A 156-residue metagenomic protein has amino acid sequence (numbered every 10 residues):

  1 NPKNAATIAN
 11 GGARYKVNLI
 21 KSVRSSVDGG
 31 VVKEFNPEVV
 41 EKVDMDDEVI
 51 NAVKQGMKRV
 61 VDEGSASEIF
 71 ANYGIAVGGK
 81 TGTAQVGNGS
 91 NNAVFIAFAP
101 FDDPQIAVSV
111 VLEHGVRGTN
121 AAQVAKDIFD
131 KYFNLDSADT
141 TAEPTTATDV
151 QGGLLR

Functional and structural regions predicted by a protein language model:
N1-E41, E48, M57-D139: Active-site beta-strand/loop architecture of penicillin-binding DD-peptidases
K131, D136-R156: Ligand-recognition elements built from short beta-strands and adjacent flexible loops
